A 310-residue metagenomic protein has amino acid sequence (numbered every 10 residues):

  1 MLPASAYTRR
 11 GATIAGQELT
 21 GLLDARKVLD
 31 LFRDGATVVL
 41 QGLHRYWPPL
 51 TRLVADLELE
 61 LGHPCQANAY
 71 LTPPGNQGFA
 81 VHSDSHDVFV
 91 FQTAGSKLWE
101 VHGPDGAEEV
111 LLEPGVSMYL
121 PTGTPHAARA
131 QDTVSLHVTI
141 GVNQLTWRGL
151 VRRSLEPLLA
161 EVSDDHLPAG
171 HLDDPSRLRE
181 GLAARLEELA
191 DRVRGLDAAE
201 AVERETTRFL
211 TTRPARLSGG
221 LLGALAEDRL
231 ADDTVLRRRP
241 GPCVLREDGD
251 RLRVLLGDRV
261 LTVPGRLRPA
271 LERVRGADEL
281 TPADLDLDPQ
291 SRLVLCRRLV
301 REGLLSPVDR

Functional and structural regions predicted by a protein language model:
M1-V116, T124-D164: Active-site region of the double-stranded beta-helix
L2-L61, H171-A231: A short, N-terminal "cap"/entry segment at the start of jelly-roll beta-barrel domains of the cupin/DSBH fold
Y119-P121, V308: Residue-level recognition of conserved beta-strand edge/terminus positions
V142, W147-V193: Active-site-adjacent segment of 2-oxoglutarate/Fe(II) JmjC oxygenases
G195-V274, R297, V308-R310: Acidic, low-complexity/disordered tracts enriched in E/D and polar residues
R266, A270-D288: Short acidic, hydrophobic short linear motifs in intrinsically disordered regions
D286-R301: Short amphipathic alpha-helical interaction segments
